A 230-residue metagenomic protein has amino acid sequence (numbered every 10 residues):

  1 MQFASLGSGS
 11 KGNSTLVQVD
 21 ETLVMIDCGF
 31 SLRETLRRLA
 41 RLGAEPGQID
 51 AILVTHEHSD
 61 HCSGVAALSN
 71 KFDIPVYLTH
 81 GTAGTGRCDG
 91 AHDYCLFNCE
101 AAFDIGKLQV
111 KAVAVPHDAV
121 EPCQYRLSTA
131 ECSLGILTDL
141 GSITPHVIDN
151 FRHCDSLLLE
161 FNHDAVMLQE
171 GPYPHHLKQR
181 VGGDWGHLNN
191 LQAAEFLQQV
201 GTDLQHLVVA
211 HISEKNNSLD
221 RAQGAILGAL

Functional and structural regions predicted by a protein language model:
M1-L42, C123-D139, S156: Conserved beta-strand hairpin/beta-sheet module of binuclear metal-dependent hydrolase folds, prominently
A4-S14, H56-V65, A83, A112: Structured catalytic core of nucleotide-sugar glycosyltransferases
I26-G29, I49-E57, Y77-H80, G135-T138 (+2 more regions): Active-site neighborhood of phospho(di)ester-bond hydrolases with catalytic His/Asp-centered motifs
S31-L78: Active-site metal-binding motif and surrounding structural segment of the metallo-beta-lactamase
H58-C62, A83-T85, A119-V120, S142-T144 (+2 more regions): Active-site environment of divalent metal-dependent phosphoester hydrolases
S63-F72, T85-R87, N217-G224: Metal-dependent catalytic neighborhoods of phosphoester/phosphodiester hydrolases
L78-C132: Metallo-beta-lactamase
P145-L230: Cap/insert and terminal regions of metallo-dependent hydrolase folds
